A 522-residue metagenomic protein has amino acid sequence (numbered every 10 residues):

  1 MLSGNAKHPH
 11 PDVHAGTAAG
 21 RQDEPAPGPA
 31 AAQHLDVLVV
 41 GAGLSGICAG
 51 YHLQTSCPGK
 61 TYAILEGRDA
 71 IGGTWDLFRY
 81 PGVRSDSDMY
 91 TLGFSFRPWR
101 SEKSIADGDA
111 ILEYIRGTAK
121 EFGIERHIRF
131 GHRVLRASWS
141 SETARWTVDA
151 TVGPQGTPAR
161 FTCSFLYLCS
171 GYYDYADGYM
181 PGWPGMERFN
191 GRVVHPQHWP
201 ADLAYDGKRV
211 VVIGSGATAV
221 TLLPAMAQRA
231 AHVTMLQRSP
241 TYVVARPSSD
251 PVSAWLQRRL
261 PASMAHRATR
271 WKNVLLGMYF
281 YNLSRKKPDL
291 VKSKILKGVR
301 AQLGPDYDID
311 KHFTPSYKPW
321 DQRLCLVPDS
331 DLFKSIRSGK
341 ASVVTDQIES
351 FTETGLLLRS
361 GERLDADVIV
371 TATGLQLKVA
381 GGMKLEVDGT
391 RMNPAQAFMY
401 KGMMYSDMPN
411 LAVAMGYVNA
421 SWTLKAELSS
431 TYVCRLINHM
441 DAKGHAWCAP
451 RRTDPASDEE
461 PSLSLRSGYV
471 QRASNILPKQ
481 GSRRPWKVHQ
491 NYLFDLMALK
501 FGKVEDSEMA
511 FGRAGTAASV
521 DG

Functional and structural regions predicted by a protein language model:
L2-A15, A32-V40, L44-I128, Q237-R238 (+2 more regions): Beta1-alpha1 glycine-rich phosphate/pyrophosphate-binding loop at the start of Rossmann-like nucleotide-binding domains
G4-A19, A219, Y242-A245, A254 (+2 more regions): C-terminal, flexible cofactor-proximal segment of oxidoreductases
P27-H34, L38-V39, L44, C48-A70 (+5 more regions): Rossmann-like dinucleotide-binding core of oxidoreductases
I71, V368, A372-M440: Glycine/threonine-rich phosphate-binding loop and adjacent beta-strand/alpha-helix elements that clamp
S85-I105, L135-A137, Y173, G178 (+1 more regions): Catalytic cores of eukaryotic secretory-pathway lumenal/extracellular enzymes that build and remodel glycoconjugates
W99-G117, R129, I213, L283-K292 (+1 more regions): Short beta-strand to alpha-helix junction loop
K103-D174, S350: Feature captures the FAD/FMN-dependent oxidoreductase FAD-binding
K287, I295-T354, L358-K384, E459-G522: C-terminal catalytic lobe of FAD-dependent flavoproteins
